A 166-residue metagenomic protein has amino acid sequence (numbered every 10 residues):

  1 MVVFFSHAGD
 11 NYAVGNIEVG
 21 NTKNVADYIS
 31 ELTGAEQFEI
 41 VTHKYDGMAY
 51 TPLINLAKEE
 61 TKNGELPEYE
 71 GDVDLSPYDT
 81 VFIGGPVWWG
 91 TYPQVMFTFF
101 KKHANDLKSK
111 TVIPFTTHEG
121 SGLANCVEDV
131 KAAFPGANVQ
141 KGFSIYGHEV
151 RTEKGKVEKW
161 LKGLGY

Functional and structural regions predicted by a protein language model:
M1-T80, G90, K108, G155-Y166: N-terminal beta1-alpha1-beta2 submodule of the flavodoxin-like/Rossmannoid cofactor-binding fold
M1-V3, F38, F82, I113-F115 (+1 more regions): Hydrophobic/aromatic beta-strand patches that form the interior of the parallel beta-sheet core in alpha/beta enzyme
H7-D10, T42-Y45, V87-T91, H118-G122 (+1 more regions): Solvent-exposed loop/turn segments at secondary-structure junctions within structured extracellular/periplasmic domains
N16, Q94, R151: Conserved phosphate-coordination/catalytic loops
M48-N138: Helix-loop-strand module that forms the ligand-binding subsite of alpha/beta enzymes
N138-Y166: Glycine-rich phosphate/pyrophosphate-binding loop and the adjoining helix
